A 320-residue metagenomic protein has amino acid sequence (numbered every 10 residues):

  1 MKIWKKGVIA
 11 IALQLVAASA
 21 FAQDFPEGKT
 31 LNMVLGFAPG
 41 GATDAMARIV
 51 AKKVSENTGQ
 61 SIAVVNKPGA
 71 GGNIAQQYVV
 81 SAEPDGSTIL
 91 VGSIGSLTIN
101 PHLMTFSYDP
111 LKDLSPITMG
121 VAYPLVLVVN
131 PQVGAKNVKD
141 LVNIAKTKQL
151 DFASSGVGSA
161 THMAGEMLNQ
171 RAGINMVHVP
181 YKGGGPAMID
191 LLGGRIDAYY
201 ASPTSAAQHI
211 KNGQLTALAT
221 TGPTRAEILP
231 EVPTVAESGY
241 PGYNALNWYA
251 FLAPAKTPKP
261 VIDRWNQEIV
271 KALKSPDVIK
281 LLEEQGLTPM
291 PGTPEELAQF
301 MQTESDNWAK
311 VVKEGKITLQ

Functional and structural regions predicted by a protein language model:
A17-S19: N-terminal signal peptide c-region/cleavage motif recognized by signal peptidases
F25-E27, L31, S81-S87, I94 (+3 more regions): Hinge/capping helix and adjacent helix->loop/strand transition within the periplasmic-binding protein
E27-K29, Q170, K211, K259-Q320: An extracytoplasmic/periplasmic, membrane-proximal ligand-sensing/linker region
M33-M46, P68-A70, A153-A160: Extracytoplasmic "Venus flytrap"
Q60, A82-V91, K148-L150, A172-I174 (+3 more regions): Alpha-to-beta junction loops
K67-A75, Y123, H178-I189, S202-S205 (+1 more regions): Short helix-initiation/N-cap motifs at beta->coil->alpha
I74-P84, M167, R171, G185-R195 (+3 more regions): Short helices/loops that flank or line small-molecule/ion binding pockets
A122, A206-K274, T303-D306: C-terminal lobe and pocket-closing loops of periplasmic/extracytoplasmic Venus-flytrap solute-binding proteins
